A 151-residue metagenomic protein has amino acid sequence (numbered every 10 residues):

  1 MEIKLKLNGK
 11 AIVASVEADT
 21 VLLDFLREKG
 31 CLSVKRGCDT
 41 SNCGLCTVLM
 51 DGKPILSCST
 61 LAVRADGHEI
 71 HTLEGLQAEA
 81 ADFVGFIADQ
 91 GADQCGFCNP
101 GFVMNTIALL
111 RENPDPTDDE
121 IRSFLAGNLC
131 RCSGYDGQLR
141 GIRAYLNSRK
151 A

Functional and structural regions predicted by a protein language model:
M1-A151: Signature of N-terminal electron-transfer/Fe-S-associated modules in redox systems
